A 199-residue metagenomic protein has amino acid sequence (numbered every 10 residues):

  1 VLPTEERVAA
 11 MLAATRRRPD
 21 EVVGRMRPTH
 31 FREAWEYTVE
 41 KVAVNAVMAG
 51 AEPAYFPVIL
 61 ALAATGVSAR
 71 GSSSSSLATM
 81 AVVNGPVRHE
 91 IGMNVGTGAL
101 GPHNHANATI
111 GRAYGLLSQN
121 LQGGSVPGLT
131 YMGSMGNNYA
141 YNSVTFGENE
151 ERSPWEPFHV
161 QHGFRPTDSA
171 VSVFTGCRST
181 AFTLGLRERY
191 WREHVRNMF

Functional and structural regions predicted by a protein language model:
V1-F199: Non-transmembrane, aqueous-exposed alpha-helical and coiled segments at domain scale
